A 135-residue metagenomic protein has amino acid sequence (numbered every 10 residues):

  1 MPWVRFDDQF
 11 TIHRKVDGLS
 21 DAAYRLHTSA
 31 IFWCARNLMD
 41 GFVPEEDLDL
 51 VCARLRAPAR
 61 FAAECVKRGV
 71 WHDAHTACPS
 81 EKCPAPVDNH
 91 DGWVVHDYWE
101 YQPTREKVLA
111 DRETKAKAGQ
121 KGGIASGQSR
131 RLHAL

Functional and structural regions predicted by a protein language model:
M1-L109, E113, L132: Positively charged, structured surface patches that bind polyanionic biopolymers
R112-L135: Arg/Lys-rich, low-complexity, intrinsically disordered N-terminal tails that contact nucleic acids
